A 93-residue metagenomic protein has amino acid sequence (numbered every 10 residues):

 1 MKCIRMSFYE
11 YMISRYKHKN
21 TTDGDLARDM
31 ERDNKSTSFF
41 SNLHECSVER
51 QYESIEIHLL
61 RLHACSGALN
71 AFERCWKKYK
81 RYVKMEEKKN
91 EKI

Functional and structural regions predicted by a protein language model:
M1-C3, H58-L59, K92: Short, charged low-complexity linear motifs
C3-L26: N-terminal acidic leader/helix
R5-F8, D23, S36, Y52-I55 (+1 more regions): Short amphipathic alpha-helical segments that mediate assembly, nucleic-acid/protein binding, or membrane association
R15-Y16, M30-N34, L59-H63, C75-Y79: Generic structural signal for hydrophobic core residues of well-folded globular domains
K19-E45: Short linear, low-complexity motifs centered on an aromatic residue
S41-W76: Short, charged early-sequence alpha-helical segments and their helix-coil boundaries
E86-I93: Short acidic DE-rich linear segments
